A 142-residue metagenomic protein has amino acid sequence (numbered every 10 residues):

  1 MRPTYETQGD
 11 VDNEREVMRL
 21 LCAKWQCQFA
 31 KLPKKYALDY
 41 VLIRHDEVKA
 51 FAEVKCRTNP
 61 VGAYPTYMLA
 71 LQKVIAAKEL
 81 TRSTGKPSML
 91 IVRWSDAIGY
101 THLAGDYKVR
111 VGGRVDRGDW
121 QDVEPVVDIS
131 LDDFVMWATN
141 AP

Functional and structural regions predicted by a protein language model:
M1-K34: Acidic-basic catalytic patches of nuclease active cores, encompassing PD-(D/E)XK and other metal-cofactor nuclease
K31, F51-A52, S88-R93: A structural signal for short, well-ordered beta-strand segments and their strand-loop junctions that often border
K34-L38, D96-I98: Short acidic/glycine-enriched loop/turn segments that link adjacent beta-strands
K35-A37, E47-F51, S83-G85: Short connector loops at helix/strand junctions that flank enzyme active sites, especially segments positioning acidic
Y40-L42, D46-P60: Conserved catalytic cores of phosphodiester-cleaving nucleases, focusing on short active-site segments
R57-A76, L80: Mg2+/Mn2+-dependent nuclease catalytic core
E79-Y107: Nucleic-acid nuclease catalytic cores
G99-P142: Intrinsically disordered, low-complexity terminal regions enriched in charged/polar residues
